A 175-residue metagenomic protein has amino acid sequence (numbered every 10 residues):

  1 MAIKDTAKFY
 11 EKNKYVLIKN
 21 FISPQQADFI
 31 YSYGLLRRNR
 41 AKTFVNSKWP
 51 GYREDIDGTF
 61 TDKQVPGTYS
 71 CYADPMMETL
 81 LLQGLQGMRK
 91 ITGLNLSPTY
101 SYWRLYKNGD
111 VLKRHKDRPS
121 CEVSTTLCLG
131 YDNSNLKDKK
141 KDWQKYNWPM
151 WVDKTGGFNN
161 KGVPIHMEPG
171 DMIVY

Functional and structural regions predicted by a protein language model:
M1-T92: Non-heme Fe(II)/2-oxoglutarate
F9-K12, S97, Q144: A short, polar/charged loop/turn motif at coil->beta-strand junctions and beta-hairpin connectors
R89, G93-L94, G130-S134: Short helix-capping and hinge/turn segments at secondary-structure transitions, especially at repeat and domain
G93-Y102: A short coil-to-beta-strand element that immediately follows conserved catalytic motifs
L105: Conserved active-site beta-strand element of glycosyltransferases/polysaccharide synthases
N108-V174: Catalytic core of non-heme Fe(II) oxygenases with the double-stranded beta-helix
